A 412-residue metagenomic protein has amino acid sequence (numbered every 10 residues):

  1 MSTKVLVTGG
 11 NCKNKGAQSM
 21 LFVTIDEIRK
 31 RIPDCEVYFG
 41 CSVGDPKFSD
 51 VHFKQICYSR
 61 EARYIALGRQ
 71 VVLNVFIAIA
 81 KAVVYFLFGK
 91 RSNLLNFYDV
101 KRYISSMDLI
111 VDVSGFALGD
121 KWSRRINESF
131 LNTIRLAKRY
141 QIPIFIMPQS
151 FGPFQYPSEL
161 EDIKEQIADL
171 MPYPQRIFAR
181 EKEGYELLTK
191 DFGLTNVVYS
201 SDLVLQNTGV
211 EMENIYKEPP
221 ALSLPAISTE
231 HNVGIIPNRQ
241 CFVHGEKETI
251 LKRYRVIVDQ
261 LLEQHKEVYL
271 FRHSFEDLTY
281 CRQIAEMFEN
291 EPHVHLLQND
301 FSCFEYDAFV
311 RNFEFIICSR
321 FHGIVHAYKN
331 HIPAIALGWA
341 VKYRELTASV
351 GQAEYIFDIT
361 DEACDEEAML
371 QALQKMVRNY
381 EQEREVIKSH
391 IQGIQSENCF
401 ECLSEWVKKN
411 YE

Functional and structural regions predicted by a protein language model:
M1-E412: Active-site anion-handling motifs in enzyme catalytic cores
